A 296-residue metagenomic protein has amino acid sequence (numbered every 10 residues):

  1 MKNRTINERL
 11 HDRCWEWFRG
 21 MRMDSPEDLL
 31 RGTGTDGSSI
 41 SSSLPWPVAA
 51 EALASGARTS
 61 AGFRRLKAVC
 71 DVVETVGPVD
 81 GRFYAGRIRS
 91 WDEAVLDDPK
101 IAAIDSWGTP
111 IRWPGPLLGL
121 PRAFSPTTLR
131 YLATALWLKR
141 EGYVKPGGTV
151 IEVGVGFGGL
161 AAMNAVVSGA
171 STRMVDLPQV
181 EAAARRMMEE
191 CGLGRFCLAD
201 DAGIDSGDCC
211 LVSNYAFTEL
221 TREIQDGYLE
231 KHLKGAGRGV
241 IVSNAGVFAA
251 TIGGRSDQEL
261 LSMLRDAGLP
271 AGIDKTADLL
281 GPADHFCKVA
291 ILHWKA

Functional and structural regions predicted by a protein language model:
G32-K145: Conserved Class I S-adenosyl-L-methionine-dependent methyltransferase catalytic core
P146-G156: Conserved class I S-adenosyl-L-methionine
F157-G169: Conserved SAM-binding loop of SAM-dependent methyltransferases across substrates and taxa, primarily the Class I
A170-L193: Class I SAM-dependent methyltransferase SAM/SAH-binding core
R186-S206: S-adenosyl-L-methionine
C209-E223: A short SAM/SAH-binding and catalytic strip from SAM-dependent methyltransferases
L220-H232: A short, conserved alpha-helix within the catalytic core of class I
A236-F248: Conserved beta-strand signature within the Rossmann-like core of class I S-adenosyl-L-methionine
